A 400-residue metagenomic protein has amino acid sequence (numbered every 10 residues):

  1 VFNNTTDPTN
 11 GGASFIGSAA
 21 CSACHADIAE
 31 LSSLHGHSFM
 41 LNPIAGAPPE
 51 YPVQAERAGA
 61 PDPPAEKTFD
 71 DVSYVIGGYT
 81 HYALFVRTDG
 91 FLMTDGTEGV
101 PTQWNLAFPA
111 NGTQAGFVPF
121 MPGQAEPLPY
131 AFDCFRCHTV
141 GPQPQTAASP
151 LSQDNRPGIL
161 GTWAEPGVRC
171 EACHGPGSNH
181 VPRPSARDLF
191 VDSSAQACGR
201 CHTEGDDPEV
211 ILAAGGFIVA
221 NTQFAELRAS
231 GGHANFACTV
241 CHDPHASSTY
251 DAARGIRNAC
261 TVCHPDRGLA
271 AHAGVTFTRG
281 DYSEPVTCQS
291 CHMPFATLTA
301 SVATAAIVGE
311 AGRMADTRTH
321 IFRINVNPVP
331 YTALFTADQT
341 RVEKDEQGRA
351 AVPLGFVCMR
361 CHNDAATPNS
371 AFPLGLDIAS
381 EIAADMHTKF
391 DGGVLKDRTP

Functional and structural regions predicted by a protein language model:
V1-I28, P43-Q143, V168-A172, G177-N179 (+1 more regions): C-type cytochrome heme-c attachment and multiheme electron-transfer modules
S33-L41: Short Gly/aromatic-enriched secondary-structure transition segments
H35, G158-G161, S230, G255: Secondary-structure junction/capping motif
P142-P157: Intrinsically disordered, low-complexity linker/loop segments enriched in Gly/Pro and charged/polar residues
D154-V168, P184-Q196: Asp-box/WD-like beta-propeller blade repeats and closely related beta-sheet repeat scaffolds
